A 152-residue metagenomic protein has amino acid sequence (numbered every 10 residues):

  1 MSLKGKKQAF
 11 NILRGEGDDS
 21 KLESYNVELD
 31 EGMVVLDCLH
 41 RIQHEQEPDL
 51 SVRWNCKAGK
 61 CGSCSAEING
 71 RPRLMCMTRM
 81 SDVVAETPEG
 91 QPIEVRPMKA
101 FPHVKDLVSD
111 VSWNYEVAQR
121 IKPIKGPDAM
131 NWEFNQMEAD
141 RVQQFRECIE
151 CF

Functional and structural regions predicted by a protein language model:
M1-E150: Signature of N-terminal electron-transfer/Fe-S-associated modules in redox systems
